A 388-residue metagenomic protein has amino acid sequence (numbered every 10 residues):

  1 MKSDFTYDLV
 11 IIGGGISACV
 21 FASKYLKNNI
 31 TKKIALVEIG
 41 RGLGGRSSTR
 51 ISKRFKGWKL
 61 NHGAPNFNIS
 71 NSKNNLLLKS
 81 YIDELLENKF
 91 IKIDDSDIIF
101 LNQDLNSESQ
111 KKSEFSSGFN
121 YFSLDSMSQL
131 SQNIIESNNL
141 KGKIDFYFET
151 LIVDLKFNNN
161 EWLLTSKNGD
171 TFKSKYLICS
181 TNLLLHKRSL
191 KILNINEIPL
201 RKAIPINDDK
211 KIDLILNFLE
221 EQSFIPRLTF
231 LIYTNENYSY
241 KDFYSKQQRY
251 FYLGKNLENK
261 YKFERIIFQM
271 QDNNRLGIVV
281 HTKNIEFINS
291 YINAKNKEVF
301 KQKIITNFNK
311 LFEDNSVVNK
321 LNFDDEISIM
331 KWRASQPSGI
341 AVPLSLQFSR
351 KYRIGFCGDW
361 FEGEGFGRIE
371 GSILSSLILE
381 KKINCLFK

Functional and structural regions predicted by a protein language model:
V10, K24-R54: Glycine-rich FAD pyrophosphate-binding loop
V10-I12, V37, I152, T171-H186: Short hydrophobic core segments
G42, T49-R50, N273-K388: Conserved flavin/dinucleotide-binding core of flavoenzymes
G45-I99: N-terminal FAD cofactor-binding segment of flavoenzymes
N66-N74, E108-S137, A294-F300: Short beta-strand to alpha-helix junction loop
F148-W162: A conserved short coil-to-beta-strand element within the FAD-binding core of flavoproteins
C179-L214: Flavin (primarily FAD) binding-site architecture
R201-R333: C-terminal segments that line or cap access tunnels to active or ligand-binding sites in enzymes and enzyme-associated
